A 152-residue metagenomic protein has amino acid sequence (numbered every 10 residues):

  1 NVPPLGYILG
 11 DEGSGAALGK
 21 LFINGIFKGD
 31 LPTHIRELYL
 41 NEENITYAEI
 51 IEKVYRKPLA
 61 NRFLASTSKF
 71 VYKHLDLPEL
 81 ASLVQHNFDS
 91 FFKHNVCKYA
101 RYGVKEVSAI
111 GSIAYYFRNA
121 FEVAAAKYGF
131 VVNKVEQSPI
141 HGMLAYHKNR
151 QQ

Functional and structural regions predicted by a protein language model:
N1-G25: Glycine-rich phosphate-binding loop of actin/hexokinase-like ATP-binding domains
L21-Q152: ATP-binding/phosphotransfer module of carbohydrate and carboxylate kinases, centering on a glycine-rich
